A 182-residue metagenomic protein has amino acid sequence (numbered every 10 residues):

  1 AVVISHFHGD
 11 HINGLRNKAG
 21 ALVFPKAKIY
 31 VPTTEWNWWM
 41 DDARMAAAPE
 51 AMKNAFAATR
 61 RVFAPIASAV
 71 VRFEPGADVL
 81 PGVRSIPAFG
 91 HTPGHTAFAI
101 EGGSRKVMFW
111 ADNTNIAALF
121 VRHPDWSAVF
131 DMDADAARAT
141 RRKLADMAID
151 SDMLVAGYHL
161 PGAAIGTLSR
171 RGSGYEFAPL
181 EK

Functional and structural regions predicted by a protein language model:
A1-V31: Active-site metal-binding motif and surrounding structural segment of the metallo-beta-lactamase
V2-S5, G76, P161: Residue-level "edge-of-site" marker
F7, T34-E35, H91-T92, A111-N113 (+1 more regions): Active-site metal-binding loops of divalent metal-dependent hydrolases
H11-A19, V23, A64-A117: Catalytic core of the metallo-beta-lactamase
G14-L15, D41-D42, F120, T167-L168: Short, solvent-exposed loop/turn and secondary-structure capping segments
V23-P87, A139-K143, A148-D152: Metallo-beta-lactamase
A99, G103-K182: Cap/insert and terminal regions of metallo-dependent hydrolase folds
